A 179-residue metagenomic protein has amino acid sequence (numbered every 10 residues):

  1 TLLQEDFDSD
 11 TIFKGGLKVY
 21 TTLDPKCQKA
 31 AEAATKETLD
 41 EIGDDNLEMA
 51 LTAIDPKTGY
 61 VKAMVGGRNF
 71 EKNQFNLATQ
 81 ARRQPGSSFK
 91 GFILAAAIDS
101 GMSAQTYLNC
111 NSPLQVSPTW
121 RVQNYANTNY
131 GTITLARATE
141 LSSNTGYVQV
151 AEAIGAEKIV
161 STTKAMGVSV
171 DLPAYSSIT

Functional and structural regions predicted by a protein language model:
T1-E5: Small/polar-residue-rich segments within soluble enzyme cores
D6-E41: Conserved, well-ordered alpha-helix/loop/beta-strand core segments that scaffold catalytic motifs
A31, G59, R82-L108, A138: Active-site SXXK
T38-L47, T106: Active-site phosphate-binding and catalytic loops of NTP-dependent enzymes
D44-E71, M166: A short, well-structured edge-of-sheet supersecondary motif
F70-A81: A short, polar/charged loop-to-alpha-helix boundary motif
M102-I159, Y175-S176: Conserved catalytic neighborhood of penicillin-recognizing serine enzymes
S169-T179: Active-site-proximal helix/loop microenvironment of the serine DD-peptidase/beta-lactamase transpeptidase fold
